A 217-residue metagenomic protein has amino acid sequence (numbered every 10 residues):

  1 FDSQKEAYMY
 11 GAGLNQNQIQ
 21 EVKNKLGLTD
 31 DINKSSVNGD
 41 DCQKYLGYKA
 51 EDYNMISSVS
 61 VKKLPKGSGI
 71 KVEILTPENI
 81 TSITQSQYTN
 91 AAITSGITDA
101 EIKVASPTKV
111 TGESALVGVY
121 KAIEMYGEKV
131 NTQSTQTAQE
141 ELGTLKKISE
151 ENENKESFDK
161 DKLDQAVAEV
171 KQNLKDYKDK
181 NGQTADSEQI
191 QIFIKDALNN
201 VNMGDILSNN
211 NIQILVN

Functional and structural regions predicted by a protein language model:
F1-K103, M125-Y126: N-terminal, leucine/charged-rich tether regions that mediate assembly and partner docking in large macromolecular
I93, T98-N210: Soluble oligomerization/assembly scaffold segments of membrane-associated complexes
